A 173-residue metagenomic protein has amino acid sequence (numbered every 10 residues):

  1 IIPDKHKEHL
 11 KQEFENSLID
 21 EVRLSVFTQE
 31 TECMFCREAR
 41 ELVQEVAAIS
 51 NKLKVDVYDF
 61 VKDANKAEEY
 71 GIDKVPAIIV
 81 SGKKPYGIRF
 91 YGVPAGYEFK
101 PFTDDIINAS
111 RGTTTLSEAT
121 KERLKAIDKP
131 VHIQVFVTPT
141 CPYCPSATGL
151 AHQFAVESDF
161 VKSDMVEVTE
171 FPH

Functional and structural regions predicted by a protein language model:
K5, P94-Y97, T169: Charged, alpha-helix-enriched surfaces in structured cytosolic catalytic cores of large nucleotide-utilizing machines
H6-S50, L124-D164: Local sequence-structure signature of Cys/Sec-based thiol-disulfide redox active-site neighborhoods
E21, V57-D59, V75-I78, T169: Catalytic cores of nucleotide-enabled group-transfer and carboxylate-activating enzymes in metabolic and assembly-line
N51-D63, S158-H173: Thiol-based oxidoreductase modules, predominantly thioredoxin-like and allied folds used for disulfide exchange
A64-G82, Y86-I88, P172-H173: Structural micro-motif
A77-T114: Non-catalytic, surface beta->alpha helical segment in thiol-disulfide oxidoreductase systems
A109-I127: Long, charged amphipathic helices and adjacent flexible linkers at domain junctions
